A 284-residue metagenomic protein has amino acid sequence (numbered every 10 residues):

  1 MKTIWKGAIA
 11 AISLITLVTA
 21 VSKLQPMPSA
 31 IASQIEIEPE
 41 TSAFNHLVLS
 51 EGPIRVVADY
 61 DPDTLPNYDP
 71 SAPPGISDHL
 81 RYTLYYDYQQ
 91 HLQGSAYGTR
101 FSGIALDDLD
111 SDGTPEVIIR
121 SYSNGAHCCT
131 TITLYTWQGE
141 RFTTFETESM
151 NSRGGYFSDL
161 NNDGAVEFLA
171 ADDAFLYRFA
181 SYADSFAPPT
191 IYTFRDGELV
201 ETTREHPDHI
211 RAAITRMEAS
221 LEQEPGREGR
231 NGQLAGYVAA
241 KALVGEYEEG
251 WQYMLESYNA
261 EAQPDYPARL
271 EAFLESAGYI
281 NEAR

Functional and structural regions predicted by a protein language model:
K2-I9: Bacterial N-terminal signal peptides that target proteins for export
A10-T19: Bacterial N-terminal signal peptides
T19-R284: Beta-propeller-forming repeat regions
